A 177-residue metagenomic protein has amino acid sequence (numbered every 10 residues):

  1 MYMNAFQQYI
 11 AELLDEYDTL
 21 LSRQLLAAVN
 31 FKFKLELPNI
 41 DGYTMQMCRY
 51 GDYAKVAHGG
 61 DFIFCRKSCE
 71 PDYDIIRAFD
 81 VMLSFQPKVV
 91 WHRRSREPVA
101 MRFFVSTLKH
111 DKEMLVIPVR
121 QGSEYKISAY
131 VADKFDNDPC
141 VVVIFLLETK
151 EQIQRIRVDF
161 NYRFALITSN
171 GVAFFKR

Functional and structural regions predicted by a protein language model:
M1-I10: Short alpha-helical segments that sit at the start of domains
I10-L13, R23-Q24, M45, R49-Y130: Nucleic-acid-binding surface
L14-D18: Short helix-capping/hinge SLiMs at alpha-helix to coil transitions
T19-V29: Short acidic, hydrophobic short linear motifs in intrinsically disordered regions
F31-Y50: Short amphipathic alpha-helical interaction segments
H110-I117, D136-L147, Y162-F164: Hydrophobic beta-strand segments of well-ordered beta-sheets in folded domains
E124-I127, K150-Q154: Short, well-ordered alpha-helical microsegments
E151-R177: Domain-level recognition of nuclease-like catalytic cores that cleave nucleotide substrates
